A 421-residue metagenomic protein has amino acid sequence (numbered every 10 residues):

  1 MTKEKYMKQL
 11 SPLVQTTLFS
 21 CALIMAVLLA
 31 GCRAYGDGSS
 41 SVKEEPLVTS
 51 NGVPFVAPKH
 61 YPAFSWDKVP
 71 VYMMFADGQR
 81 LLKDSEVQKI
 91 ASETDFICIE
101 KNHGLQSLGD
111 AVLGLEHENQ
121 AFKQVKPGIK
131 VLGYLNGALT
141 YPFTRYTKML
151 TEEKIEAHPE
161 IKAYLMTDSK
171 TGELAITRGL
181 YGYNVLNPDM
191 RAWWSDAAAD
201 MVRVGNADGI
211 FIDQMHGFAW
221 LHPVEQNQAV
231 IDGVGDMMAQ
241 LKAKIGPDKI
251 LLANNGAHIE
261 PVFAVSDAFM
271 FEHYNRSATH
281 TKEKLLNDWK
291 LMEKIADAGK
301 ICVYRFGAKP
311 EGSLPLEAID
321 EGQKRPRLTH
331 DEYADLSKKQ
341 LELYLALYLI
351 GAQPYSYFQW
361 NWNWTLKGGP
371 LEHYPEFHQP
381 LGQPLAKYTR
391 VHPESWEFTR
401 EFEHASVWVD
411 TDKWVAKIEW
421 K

Functional and structural regions predicted by a protein language model:
Y6-F19: Bacterial N-terminal signal peptides that target proteins for export
A30-G31: C-terminal motif of bacterial Sec signal peptides marking the signal peptidase cleavage site
A34-G36: Boundary at the C-terminal end of the N-terminal hydrophobic targeting segment
S39-E44: Compositionally biased, proline/threonine/alanine/serine-rich low-complexity intrinsically disordered stretches
E45-K421: Glycan-processing catalytic domains of CAZymes
